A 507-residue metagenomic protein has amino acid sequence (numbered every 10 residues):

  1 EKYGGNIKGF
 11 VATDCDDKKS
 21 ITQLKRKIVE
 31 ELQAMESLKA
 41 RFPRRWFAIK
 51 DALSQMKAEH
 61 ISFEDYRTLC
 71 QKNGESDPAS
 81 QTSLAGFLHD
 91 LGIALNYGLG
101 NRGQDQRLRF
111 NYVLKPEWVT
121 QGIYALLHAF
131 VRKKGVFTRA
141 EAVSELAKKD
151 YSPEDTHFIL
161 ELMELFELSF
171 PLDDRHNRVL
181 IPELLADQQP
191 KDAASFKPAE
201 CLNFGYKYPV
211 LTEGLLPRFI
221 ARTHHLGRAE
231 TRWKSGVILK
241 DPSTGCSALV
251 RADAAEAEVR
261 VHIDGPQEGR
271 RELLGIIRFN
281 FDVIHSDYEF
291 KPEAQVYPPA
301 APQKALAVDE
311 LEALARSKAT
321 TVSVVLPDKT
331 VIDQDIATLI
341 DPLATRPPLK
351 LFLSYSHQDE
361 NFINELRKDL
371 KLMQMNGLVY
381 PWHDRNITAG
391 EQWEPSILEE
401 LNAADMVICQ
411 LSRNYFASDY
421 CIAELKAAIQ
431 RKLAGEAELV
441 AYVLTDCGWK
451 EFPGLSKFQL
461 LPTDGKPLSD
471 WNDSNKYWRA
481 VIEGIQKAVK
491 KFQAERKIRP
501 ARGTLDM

Functional and structural regions predicted by a protein language model:
E1-T345: Extended, non-catalytic interaction/assembly segments in eukaryotic proteins
G9-A12, P381, L439-A441, L460 (+1 more regions): Conserved beta-strand scaffold positions in the cores of enzyme catalytic domains, especially in NTP/NDP-utilizing
D16-Q33, D470-Q493: C-terminal helix of von Willebrand factor
D17-K19, G265-R270, Q358-N361, I387-T388 (+2 more regions): Short acidic, S/G/P-rich loop/turn micro-motifs used as interaction or catalytic elements
V296-A301, R413-N414, Y442-K450: Short beta-alpha junction loops
L343-Q410, I429-E438, L444-C447, K476-M507: Conserved N-terminal substructure of TIR/SEFIR domains
R413-A434: Conserved TIR/SEFIR loop-to-helix hotspot centered on a Trp-containing motif with a nearby acidic residue
C447-P462: Glycine-rich, charge-decorated loop segments at or immediately adjacent to ligand/cofactor-binding or catalytic sites
